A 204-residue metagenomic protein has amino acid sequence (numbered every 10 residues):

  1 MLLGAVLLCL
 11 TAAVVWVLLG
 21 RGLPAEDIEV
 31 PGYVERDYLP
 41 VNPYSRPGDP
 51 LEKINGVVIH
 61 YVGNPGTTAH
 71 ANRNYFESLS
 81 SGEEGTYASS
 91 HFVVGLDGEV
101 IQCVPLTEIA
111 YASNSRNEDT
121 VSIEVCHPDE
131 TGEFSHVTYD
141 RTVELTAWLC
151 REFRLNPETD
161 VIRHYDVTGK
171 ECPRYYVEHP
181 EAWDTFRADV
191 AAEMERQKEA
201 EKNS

Functional and structural regions predicted by a protein language model:
M1-S113: N-terminal catalytic cores of peptidoglycan-degrading enzymes
L2-G4, L18-E35, D129-S204: Basic/polar, cationic surfaces and motifs that engage anionic cell-wall and phosphate/carboxylate ligands
V58, V93, S122-E124, I162: Soluble periplasmic/extracytoplasmic beta-strand elements of cell-envelope proteins
V62, C126-P128: Short strand-loop junctions, especially beta-strand C-caps/beta-turns that link beta-sheets to coils or alpha-helices
N114-S122: Short coil-to-beta-strand
